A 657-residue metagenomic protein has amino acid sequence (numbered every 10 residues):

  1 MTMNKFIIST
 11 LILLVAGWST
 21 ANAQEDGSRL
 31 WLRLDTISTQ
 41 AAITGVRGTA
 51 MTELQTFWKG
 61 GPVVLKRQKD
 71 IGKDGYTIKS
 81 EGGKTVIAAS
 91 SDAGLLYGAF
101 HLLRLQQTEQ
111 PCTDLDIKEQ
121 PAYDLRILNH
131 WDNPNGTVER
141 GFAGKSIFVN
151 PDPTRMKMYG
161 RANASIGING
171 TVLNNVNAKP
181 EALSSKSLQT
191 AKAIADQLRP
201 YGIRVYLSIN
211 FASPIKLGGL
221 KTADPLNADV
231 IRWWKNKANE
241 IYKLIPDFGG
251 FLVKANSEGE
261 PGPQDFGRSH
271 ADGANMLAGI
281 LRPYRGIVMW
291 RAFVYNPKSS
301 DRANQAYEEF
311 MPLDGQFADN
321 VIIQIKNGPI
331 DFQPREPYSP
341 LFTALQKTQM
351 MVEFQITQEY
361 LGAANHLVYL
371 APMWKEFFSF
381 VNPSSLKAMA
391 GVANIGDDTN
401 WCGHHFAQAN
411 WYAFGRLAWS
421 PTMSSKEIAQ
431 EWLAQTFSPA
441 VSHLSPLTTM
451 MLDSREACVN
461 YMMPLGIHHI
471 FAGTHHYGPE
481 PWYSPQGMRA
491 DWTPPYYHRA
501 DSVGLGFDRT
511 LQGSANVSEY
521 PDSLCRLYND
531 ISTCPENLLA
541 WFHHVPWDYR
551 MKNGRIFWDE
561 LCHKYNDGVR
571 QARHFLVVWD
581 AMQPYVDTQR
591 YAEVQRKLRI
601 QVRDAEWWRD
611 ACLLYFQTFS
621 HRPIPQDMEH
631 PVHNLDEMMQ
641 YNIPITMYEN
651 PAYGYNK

Functional and structural regions predicted by a protein language model:
M1-Q24: Bacterial Sec-dependent N-terminal signal peptides
L14, A21-T85, C112-D114: Acidic, contiguous N-terminal accessory segments
W18, I87, P180-L183, E260-D265: A generic structural signal for short coil/turn motifs at secondary-structure boundaries
I43-G48, V86-A89, K145-V149, P263-F266 (+1 more regions): Second-shell loop/turn segments in exported
T44-A50, L65-K69, A88-S90, D132 (+3 more regions): Structural motif
D70-G75, S80-K235, N239-L252, R282: Feature activates predominantly on carbohydrate-active enzymes
S146-I147, S185, A193, G219-Q430 (+2 more regions): Catalytic-core regions of glycoside hydrolase
S385-K657: Catalytic domains of carbohydrate-active enzymes that cleave complex glycans
